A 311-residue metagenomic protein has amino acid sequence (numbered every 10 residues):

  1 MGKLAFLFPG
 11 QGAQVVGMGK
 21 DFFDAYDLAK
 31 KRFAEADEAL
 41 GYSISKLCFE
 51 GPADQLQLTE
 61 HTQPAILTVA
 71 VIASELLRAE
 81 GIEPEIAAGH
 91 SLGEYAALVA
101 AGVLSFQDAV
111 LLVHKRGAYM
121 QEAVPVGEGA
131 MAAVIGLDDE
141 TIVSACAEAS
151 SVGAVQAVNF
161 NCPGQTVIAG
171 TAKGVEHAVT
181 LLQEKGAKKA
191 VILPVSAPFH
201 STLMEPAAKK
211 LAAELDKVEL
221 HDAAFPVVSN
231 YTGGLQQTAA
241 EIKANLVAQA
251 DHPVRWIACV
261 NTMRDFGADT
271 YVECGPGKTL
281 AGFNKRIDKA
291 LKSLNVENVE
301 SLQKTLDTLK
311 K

Functional and structural regions predicted by a protein language model:
M1-A5, L220-N230, L235, A244 (+3 more regions): Cys-dependent protein tyrosine phosphatase-like superfamily
G2-I142, L193, T270-E300: FabD-like malonyl-/acyl-CoA
Q11-A13, L40, A101-D251: Alpha/beta catalytic cores of group-transfer enzymes, especially the acyltransferase/condensing modules of polyketide
F23-D24, E148-S150, Q183-K185, R286-K289 (+1 more regions): Short, solvent-exposed amphipathic alpha-helical segments in soluble enzyme and RNA/protein-processing domains
R78, Q183, R264-G267: Non-catalytic positions within long, well-ordered alpha-helices that form the structural scaffold/packing of enzyme
